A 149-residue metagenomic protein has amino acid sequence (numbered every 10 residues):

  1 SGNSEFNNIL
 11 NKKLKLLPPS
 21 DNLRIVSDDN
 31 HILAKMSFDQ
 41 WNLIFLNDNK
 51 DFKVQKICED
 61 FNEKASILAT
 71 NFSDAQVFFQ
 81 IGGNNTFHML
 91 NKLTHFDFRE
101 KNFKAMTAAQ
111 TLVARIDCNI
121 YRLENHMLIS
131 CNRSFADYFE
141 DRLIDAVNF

Functional and structural regions predicted by a protein language model:
S1-F149: Basic, glycine/lysine-rich polyanion-binding surfaces/domains
